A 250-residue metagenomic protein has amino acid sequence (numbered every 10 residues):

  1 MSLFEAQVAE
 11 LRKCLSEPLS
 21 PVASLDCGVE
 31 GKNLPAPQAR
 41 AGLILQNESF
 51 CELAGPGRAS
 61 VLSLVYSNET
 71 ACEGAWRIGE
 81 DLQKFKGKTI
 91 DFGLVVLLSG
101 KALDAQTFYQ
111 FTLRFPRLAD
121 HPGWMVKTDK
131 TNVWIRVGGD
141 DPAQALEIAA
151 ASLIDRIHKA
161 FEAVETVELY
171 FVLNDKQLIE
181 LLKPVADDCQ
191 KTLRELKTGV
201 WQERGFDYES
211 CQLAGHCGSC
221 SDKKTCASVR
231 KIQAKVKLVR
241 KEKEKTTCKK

Functional and structural regions predicted by a protein language model:
M1-V22, G28-F50, A54: Extended low-complexity, intrinsically disordered and solenoidal helical-scaffold regions
L15-P18, F161-V164, V185, C189 (+1 more regions): Short, flexible helical or helix-coil boundary motifs
N33-Q177: Long, charged N-terminal interaction/targeting segments
K176-Q212, E244-T246: Short, charged low-complexity linear segments at domain edges
R194-V236: Cysteine-cluster motifs in flexible loop/terminal segments that predominantly coordinate metals
K231-K250: Short microdomains enriched in Cys/His and/or Lys/Arg
